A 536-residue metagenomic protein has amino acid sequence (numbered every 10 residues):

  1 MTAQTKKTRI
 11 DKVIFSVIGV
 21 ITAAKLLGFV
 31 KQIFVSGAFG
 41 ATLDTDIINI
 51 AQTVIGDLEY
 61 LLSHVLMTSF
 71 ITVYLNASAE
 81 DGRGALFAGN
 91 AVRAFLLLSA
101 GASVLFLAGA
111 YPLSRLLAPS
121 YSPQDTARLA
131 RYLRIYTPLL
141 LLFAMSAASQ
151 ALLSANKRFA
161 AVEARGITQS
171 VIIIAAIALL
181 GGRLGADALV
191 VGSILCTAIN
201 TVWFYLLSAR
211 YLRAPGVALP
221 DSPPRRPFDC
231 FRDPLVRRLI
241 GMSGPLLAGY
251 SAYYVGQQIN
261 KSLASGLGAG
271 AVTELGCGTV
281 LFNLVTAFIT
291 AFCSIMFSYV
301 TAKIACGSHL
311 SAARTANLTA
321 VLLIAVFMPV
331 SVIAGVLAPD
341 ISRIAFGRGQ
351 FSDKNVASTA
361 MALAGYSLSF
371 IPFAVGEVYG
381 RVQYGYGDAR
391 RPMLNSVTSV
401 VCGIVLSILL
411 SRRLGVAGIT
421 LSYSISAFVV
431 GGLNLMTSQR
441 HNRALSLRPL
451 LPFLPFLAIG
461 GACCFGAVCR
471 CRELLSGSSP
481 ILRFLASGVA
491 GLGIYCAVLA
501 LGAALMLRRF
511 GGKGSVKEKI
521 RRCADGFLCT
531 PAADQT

Functional and structural regions predicted by a protein language model:
T2-D534: Membrane-embedded alpha-helical bundles of multi-pass transporters/translocases, especially carrier/permease families
